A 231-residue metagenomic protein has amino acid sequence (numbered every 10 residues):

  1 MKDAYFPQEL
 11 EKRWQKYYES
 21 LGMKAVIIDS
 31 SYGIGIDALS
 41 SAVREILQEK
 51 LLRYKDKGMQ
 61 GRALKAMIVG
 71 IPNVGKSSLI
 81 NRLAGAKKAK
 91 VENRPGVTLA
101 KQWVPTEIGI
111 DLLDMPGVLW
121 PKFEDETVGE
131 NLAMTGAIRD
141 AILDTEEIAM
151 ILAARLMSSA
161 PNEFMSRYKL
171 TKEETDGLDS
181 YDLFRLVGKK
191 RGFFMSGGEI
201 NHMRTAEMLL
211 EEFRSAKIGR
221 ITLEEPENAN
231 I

Functional and structural regions predicted by a protein language model:
A4-G70, K88, G192-F194, I200: Canonical P-loop GTPase G-domain recognition
R13-Y17, G85, V128-L132: Glycine-rich, phosphate-binding/catalytic loops in enzymes
M23-K24, N93-I231: Helix-rich effector regions associated with P-loop NTPase G domains
S30, I80, I110-L113: Conserved active-site beta-strand-loop modules that form the wall/rim of enzyme catalytic pockets and either contain
I34-I36, I71, K76, V97 (+2 more regions): Gly/Ser/Thr-rich helix-start
A38, A42, S78, I151 (+1 more regions): Alpha-helical scaffold segments in soluble metabolic enzymes
K50-Y54, N81, K87-N93, S159-F164: Short, structured loop/turn "capping" segments at alpha-beta junctions
A66-G85, M115: Glycine-rich phosphate-binding P-loop
